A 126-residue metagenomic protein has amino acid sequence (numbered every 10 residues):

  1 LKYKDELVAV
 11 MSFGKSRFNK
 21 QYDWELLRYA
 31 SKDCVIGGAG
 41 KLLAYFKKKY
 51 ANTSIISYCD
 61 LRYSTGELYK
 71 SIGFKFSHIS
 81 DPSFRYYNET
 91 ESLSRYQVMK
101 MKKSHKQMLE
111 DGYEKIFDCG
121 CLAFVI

Functional and structural regions predicted by a protein language model:
L1-F84, E91-S92, K115-V125: A conserved beta-strand-loop-helix scaffold within acyl/acetyltransferase catalytic domains
R85-I116: Mixed-charge, low-complexity intrinsically disordered segments
